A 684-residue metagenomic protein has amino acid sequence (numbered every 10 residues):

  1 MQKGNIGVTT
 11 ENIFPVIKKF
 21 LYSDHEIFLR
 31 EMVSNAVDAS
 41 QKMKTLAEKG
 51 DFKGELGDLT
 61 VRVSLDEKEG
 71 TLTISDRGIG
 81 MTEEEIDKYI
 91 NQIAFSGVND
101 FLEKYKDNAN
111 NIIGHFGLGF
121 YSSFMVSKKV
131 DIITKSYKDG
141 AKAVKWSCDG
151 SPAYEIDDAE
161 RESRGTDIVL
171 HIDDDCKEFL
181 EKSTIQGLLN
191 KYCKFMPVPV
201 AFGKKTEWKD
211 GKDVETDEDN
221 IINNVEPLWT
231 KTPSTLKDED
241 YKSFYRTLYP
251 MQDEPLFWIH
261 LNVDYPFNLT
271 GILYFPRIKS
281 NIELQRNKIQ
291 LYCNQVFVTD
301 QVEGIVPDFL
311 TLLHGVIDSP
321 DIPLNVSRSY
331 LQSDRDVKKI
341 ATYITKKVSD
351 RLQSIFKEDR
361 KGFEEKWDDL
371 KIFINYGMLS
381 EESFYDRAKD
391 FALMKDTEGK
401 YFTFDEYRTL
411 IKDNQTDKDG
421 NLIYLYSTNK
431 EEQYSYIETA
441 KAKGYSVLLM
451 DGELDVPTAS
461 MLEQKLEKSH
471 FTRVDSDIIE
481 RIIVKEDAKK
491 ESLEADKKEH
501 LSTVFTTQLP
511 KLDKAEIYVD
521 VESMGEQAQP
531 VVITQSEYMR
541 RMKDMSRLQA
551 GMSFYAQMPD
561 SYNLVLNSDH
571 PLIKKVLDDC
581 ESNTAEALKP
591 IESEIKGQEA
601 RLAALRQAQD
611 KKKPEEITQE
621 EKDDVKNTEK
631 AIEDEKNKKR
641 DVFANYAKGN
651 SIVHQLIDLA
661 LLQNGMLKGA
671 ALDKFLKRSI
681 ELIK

Functional and structural regions predicted by a protein language model:
M1-L180, G187, K194, A585 (+1 more regions): GHKL (Bergerat-fold) ATPase N-terminal catalytic module, capturing the glycine-rich phosphate-binding loop and acidic
I112, V130-A153, D173-K177, S183-K684: GHKL/Bergerat-fold ATPase module in large chromosome/replication-associated machines
